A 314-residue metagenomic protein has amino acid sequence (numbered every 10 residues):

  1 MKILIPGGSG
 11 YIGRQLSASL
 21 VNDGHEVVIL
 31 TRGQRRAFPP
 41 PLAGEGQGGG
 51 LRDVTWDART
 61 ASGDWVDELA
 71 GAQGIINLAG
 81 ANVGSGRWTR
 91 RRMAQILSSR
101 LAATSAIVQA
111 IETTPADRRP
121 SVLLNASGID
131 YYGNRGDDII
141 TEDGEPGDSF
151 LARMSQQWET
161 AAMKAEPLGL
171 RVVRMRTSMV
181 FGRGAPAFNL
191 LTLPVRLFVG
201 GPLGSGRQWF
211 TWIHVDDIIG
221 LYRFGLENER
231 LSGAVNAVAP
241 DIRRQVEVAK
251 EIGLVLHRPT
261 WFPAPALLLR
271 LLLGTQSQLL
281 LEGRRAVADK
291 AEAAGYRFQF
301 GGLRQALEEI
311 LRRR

Functional and structural regions predicted by a protein language model:
I3-D23: N-terminal Rossmann NAD(P)H-binding glycine-rich loop of SDR-like oxidoreductase domains
R52-A103: NAD(P)H-binding glycine-rich loop region in Rossmannoid oxidoreductase-like domains and their noncatalytic homologs
M93, S105-S149: Conserved Rossmann-fold NAD(P)-dependent oxidoreductase catalytic core, especially the SDR/UDP-sugar
S127-G128, T160-R183: Conserved beta-loop-beta element that borders a ligand/cofactor-binding pocket
Q156, V180-L190, G225-V235: Glycine/proline-rich active-site loop of Rossmann-fold NAD(P)-dependent oxidoreductases
L190-D217, L221-F224: A conserved pocket-lining segment of Rossmann-fold NAD(P)-dependent short-chain dehydrogenase/reductase
G225-T275, E308-R314: Mid/C-terminal beta-alpha module of Rossmann-like enzyme folds, strongest in SDR-family dehydrogenases/epimerases
Q278-R314: C-terminal amphipathic/interface module of NAD(P)-dependent oxidoreductases and related NAD-binding regulators
